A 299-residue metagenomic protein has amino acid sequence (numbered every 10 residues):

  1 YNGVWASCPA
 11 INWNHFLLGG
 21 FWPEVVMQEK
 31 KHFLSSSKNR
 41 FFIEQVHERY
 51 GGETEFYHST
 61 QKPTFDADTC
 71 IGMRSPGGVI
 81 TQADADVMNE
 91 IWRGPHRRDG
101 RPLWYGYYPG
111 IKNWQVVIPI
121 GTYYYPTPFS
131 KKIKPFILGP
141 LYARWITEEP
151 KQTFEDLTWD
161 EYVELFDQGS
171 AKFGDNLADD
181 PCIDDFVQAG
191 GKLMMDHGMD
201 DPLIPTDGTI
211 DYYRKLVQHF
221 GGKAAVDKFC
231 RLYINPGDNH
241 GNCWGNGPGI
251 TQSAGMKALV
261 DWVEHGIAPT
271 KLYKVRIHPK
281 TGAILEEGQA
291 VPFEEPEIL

Functional and structural regions predicted by a protein language model:
Y1-L299: C-terminal His-loop and adjacent cap/lid subdomain of alpha/beta-hydrolase
